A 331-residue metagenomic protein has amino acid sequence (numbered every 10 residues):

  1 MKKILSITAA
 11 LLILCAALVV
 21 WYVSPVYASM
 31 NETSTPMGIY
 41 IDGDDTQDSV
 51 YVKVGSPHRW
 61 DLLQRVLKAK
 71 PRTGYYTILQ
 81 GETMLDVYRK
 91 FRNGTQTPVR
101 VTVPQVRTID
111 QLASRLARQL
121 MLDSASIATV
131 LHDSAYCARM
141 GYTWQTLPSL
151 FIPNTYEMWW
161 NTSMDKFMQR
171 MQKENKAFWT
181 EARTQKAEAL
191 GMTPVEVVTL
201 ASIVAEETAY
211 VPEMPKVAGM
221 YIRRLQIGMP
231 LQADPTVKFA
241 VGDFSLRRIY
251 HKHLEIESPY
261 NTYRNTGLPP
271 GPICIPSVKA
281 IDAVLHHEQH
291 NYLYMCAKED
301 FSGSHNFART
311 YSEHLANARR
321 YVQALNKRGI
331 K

Functional and structural regions predicted by a protein language model:
M1-Q232, C274-K279, A283-N291, E299-K331: Conserved catalytic or metal-liganding residues and their short signature motifs at active sites of enzymes
T77, E157-W159, K238-A240, N261 (+1 more regions): Residues in well-ordered beta-strands of folded domains
V211-R264: Small-residue-rich helix-loop
K252-S258, A283-Y294: Short glycine/proline-rich, acidic loop/turn segments that cap or connect secondary-structure elements
R264-P272: Histidine-acidic residue clusters that define the catalytic metal-binding segment of zinc metallopeptidase domains
